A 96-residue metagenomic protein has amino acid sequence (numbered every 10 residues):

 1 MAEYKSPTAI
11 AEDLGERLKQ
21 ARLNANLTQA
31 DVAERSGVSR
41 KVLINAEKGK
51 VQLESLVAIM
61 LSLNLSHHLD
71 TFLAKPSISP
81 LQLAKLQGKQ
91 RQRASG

Functional and structural regions predicted by a protein language model:
M1-L23: A short, Lys/Arg-rich alpha-helix, primarily the initiator
K5, S36, L43, L56-M60: Short, contiguous, well-ordered secondary-structure segments
E16-D31, K89-G96: Short basic helix-loop element that most often maps to the first helix and adjoining turn of HTH DNA-binding modules
N26-V42: Short alpha-helical DNA-recognition segment
E54-F72: DNA major-groove recognition helix of helix-turn-helix/homeodomain DNA-binding modules
D70-G96: Short, charged recognition helix plus adjacent turn of helix-turn-helix-like nucleic-acid-binding domains
